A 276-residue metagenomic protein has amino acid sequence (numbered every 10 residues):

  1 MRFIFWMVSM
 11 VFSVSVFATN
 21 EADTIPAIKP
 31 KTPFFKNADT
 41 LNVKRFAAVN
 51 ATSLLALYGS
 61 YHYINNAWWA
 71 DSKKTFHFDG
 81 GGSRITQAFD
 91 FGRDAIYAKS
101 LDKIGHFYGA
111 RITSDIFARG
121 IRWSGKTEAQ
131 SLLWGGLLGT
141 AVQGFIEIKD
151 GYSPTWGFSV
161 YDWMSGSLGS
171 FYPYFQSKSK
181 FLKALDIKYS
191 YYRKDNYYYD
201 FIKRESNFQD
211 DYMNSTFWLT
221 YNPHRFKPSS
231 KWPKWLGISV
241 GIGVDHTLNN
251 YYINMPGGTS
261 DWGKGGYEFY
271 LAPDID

Functional and structural regions predicted by a protein language model:
S13-K103, F107-S114, A118, R122-K126 (+2 more regions): N-terminal targeting leaders of membrane proteins
D39-R45, R122-W134, F175-L185, H224-L236: Short loop/turn motifs that connect adjacent beta-strands in outer-membrane beta-barrel proteins
A56-L57, S131-G151, S167-S170: Small-polar-interrupted transmembrane alpha-helices in polytopic inner-membrane proteins
H106-T113, D150-S177: Alpha-helical transmembrane segments that form the membrane-embedded catalytic/substrate-binding core of multi-pass
L138, V142, L185-I187, K234-V240 (+1 more regions): Transmembrane beta-strands of outer-membrane beta-barrel proteins
F171-F175, F217-P223, L271-I275: Residues on the lipid-exposed face of transmembrane beta-strands in outer-membrane beta-barrel proteins
Y191-D195, I242-L248: Transmembrane beta-strands of outer-membrane beta-barrel pores
D211-F217, G263-L271: Residues that define the transmembrane beta-barrel architecture of outer-membrane proteins
